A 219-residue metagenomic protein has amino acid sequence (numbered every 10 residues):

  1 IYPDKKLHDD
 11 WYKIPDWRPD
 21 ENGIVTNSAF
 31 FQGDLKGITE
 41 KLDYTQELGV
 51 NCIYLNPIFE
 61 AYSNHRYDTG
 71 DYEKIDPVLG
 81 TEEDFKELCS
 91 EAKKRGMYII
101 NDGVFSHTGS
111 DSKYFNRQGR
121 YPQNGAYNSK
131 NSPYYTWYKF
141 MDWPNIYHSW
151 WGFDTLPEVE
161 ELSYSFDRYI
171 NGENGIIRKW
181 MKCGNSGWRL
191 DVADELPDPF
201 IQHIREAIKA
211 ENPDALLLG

Functional and structural regions predicted by a protein language model:
I1-N51, I58-C183, I204, K209-E211 (+1 more regions): Substrate-binding/active-site clefts of carbohydrate-active enzymes
P77-L79, A193-I201: Acidic-and-aromatic substrate-binding clefts and catalytic sites of carbohydrate-active enzymes
I100, G187-A193: Short catalytic-loop micro-motif centered on adjacent basic/acidic residues
